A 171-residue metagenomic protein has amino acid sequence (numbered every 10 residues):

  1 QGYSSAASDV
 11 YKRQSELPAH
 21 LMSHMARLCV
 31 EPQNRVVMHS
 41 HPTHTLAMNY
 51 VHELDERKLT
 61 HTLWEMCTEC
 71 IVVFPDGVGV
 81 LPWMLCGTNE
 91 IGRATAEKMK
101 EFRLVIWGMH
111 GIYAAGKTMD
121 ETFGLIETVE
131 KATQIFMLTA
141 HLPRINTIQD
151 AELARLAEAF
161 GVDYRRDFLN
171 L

Functional and structural regions predicted by a protein language model:
Q1-A7, Y11: Single conserved hydrophobic/aromatic residue that forms the stacking wall/gate of nucleotide- or nucleobase-binding
Q14-M22, L63-E65, W83-M99: Active-site glycine-rich loop that binds ribose-phosphate moieties when present
E16-P18, E31-S40: Ordered, amphipathic secondary-structure segments that act as subunit-interaction surfaces in large macromolecular
M22-E31: A short acidic-Thr-Gly-centered motif at the start of a beta-strand
S23, R35-L54, G108-I112: Histidine-centered catalytic micro-motifs
P32-Q33, M84, A94-L171: A conserved C-terminal secondary-structure "cap"
T43-C86: Class I SAM-dependent methyltransferase SAM-binding "motif I" and its flanking Rossmann-like core
M48-H52, K58-T60, I91-A94, K117-T118 (+1 more regions): A short secondary-structure junction signal
